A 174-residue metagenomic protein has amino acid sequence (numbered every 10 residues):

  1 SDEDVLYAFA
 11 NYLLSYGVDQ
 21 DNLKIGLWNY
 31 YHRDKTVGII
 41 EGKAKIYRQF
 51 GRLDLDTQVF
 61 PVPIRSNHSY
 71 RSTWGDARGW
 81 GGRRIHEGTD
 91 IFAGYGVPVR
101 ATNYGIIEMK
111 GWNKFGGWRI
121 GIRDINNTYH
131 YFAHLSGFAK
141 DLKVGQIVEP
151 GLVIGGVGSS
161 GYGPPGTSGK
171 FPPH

Functional and structural regions predicted by a protein language model:
S1, G26-L27, G156: Short, functionally critical alpha-helical segments immediately adjacent to catalytic or ligand/cofactor-binding
S1-L23, G105: Alpha-helical segment that forms one wall of the substrate-binding/catalytic cleft in peptidoglycan-active domains
V5, Q20, P61-I64, R83 (+3 more regions): Extracellular/periplasmic catalytic domains that process cell-envelope and extracellular macromolecules
A10-V18, W28-K35, E41-Q49, S159: Sec-exported extracytoplasmic/periplasmic mature domains
N29, S69-R71, D90, G121 (+2 more regions): Soluble periplasmic/extracytoplasmic beta-strand elements of cell-envelope proteins
G42-W118, P150: Surface-exposed, glycine-biased beta-strand/turn segments
A101-K143, G163-P173: Zn2+-dependent peptidoglycan hydrolase active-site motif and core
G105, G145-G161: Active-site-proximal beta-strands of protease catalytic cores
